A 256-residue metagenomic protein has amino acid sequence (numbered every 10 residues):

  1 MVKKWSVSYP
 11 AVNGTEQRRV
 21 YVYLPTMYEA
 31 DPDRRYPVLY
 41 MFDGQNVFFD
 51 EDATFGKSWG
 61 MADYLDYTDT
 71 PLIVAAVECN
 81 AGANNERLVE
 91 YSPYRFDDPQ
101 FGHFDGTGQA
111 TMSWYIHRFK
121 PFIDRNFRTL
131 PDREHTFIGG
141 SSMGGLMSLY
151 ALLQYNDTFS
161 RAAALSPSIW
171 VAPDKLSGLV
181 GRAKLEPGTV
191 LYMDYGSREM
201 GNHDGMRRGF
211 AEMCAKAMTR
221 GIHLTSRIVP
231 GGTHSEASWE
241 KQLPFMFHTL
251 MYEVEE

Functional and structural regions predicted by a protein language model:
M1-E256: Non-catalytic cap/lid and distal C-terminal segments of serine-dependent acyl enzymes
